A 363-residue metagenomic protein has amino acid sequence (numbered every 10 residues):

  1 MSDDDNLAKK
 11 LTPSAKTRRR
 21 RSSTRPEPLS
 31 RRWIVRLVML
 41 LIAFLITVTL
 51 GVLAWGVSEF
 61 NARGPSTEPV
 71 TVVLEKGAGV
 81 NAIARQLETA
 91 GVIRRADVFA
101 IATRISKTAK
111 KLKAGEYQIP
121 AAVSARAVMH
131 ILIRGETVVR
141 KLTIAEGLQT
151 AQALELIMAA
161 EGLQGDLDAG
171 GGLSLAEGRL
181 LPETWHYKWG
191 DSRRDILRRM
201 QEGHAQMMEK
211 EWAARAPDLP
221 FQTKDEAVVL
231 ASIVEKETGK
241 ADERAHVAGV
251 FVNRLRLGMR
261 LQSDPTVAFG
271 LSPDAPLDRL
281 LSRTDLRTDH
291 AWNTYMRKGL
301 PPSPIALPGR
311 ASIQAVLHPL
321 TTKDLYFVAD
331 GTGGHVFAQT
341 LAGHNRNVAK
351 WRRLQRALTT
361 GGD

Functional and structural regions predicted by a protein language model:
M1-R32: N-terminal Lys/Arg-rich, disordered targeting/topogenic segments
R21-P69: N-terminal type II signal-anchor transmembrane helix that functions as the membrane-insertion/stop-transfer segment
P26-L29, L37-F44, P69, L74 (+5 more regions): Short low-complexity stretches enriched in small and charged residues
P28-R31, T71-L74, A90, I119 (+7 more regions): Short N-terminal micro-motifs specific to bacterial/archaeal maturation and metal-cluster initiation sites
A54-G56, A125-R126, T284-D285, A315-V316: Short, flexible segments with low predicted structural confidence
W55-E211: Signal peptide-directed extracytoplasmic domains
G79, E155-Q164, G171-D363: Bacterial extracytoplasmic/cell-wall-associated proteins, especially those involved in peptidoglycan
